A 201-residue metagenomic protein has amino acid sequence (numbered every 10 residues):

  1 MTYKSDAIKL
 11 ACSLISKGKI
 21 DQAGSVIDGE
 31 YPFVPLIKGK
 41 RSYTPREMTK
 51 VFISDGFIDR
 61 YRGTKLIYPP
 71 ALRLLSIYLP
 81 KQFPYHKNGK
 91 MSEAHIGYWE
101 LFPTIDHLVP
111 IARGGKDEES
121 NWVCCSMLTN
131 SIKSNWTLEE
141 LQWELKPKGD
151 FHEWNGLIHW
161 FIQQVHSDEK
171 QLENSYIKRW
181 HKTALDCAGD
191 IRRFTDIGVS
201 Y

Functional and structural regions predicted by a protein language model:
M1-K50, G56, G63-P69, V199-Y201: A boundary/linker detector
P45-F102, S126: Short cysteine-rich loop/turn motifs with clustered Cys
G56-D59, Y98-D106, P110-S131: Short beta-strand-alpha-helix junction that forms the catalytic/metal-binding core of metal-dependent nuclease domains
L66, T129-K133, G149: A generic secondary-structure signal for well-formed alpha-helical elements
P69-L72, S134-L138: Short Cys/His-rich "knuckle" micro-motifs
K87-T104, P110, H152-Y176: Short Fe-S-cluster ligation motifs
L141-E144: Domain-level detector of nuclease and nuclease-like folds in predominantly extracellular/periplasmic contexts
Q163-Y201: Short flanking/linker segments adjacent to small metal-binding domains or redox-active Cys/His motifs
